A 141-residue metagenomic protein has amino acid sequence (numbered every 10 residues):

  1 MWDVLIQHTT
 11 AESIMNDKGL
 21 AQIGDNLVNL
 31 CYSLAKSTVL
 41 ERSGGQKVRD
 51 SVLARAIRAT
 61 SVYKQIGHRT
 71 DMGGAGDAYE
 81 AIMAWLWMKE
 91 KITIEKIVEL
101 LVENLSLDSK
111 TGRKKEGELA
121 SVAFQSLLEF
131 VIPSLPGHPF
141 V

Functional and structural regions predicted by a protein language model:
M1-V141: Double-stranded RNA-binding/processing signature
